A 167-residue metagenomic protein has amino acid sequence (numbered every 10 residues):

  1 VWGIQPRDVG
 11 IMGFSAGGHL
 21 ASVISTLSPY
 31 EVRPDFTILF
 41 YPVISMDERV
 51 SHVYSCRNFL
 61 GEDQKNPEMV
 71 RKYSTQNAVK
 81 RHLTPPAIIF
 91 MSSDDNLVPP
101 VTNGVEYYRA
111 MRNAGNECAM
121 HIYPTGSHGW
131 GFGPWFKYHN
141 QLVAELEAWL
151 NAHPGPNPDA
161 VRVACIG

Functional and structural regions predicted by a protein language model:
V1-D8, P99, A110-A114: Serine-hydrolase-like catalytic core of hydrolytic proteins
V1-V53, V70-R71, R162-G167: Primarily recognizes the serine-hydrolase "nucleophile elbow" in alpha/beta-hydrolase and SGNH/GDSL folds
V32-D35, R81-A87, A114-E117: Short, proline-enriched alpha-helix->beta-strand connector loops that line the catalytic pocket of alpha/beta-hydrolase
S51-M69: A catalytic-pocket lid/entrance helix-loop region that shapes and gates access to the active site across common
D63-V79, T84-P85: Active-site nucleophile elbow and catalytic-triad environment of alpha/beta-hydrolase enzymes
I88-D95: Short beta-strand/loop motif that positions the catalytic acidic residue of the alpha/beta-hydrolase fold
F90, T102-G167: C-terminal catalytic histidine-bearing segment of alpha/beta-hydrolase fold enzymes
